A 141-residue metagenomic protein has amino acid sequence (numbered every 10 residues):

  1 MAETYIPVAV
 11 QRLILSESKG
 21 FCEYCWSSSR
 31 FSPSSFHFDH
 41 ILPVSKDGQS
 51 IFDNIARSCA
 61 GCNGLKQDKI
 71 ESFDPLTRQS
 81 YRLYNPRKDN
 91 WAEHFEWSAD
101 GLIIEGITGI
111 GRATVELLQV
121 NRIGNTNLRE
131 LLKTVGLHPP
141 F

Functional and structural regions predicted by a protein language model:
M1-A9, L13, S28-F31, Q49 (+1 more regions): Extended charged
E17, P33, S50-N54: Flanking scaffold residues of small Cys/His-coordinated metal-binding clusters
S18, S27: A glycine-rich, hydrophobic loop/mini-helix early in the fold
C22, K46-K66: Short beta-strand-alpha-helix junction that forms the catalytic/metal-binding core of metal-dependent nuclease domains
R30, P43-V44: Short, catalytically relevant binding-site loops at active-site mouths
H37-P43, C59: Histidine-centered catalytic micro-motifs used for acid/base chemistry in nuclease and nucleotide-processing active
